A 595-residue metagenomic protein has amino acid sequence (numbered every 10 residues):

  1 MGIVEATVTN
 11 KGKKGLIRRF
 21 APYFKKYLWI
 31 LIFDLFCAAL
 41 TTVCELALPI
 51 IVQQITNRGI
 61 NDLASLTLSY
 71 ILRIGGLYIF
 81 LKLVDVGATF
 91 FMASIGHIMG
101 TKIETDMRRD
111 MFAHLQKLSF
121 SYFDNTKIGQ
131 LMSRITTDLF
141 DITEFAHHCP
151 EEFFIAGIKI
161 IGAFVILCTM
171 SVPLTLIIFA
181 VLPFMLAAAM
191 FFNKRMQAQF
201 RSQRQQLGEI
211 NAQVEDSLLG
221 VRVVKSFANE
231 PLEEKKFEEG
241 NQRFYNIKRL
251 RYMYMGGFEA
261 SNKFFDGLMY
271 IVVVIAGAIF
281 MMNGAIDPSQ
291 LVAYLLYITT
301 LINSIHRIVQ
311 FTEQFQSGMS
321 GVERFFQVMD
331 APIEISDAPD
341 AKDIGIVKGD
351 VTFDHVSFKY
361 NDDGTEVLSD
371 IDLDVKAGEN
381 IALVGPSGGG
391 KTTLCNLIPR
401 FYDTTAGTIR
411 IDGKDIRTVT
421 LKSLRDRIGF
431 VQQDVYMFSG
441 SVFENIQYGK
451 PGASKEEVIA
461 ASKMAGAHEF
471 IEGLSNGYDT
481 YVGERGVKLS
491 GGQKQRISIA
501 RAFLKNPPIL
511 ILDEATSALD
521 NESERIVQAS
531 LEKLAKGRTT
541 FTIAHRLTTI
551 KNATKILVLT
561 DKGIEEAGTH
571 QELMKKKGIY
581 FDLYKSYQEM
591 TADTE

Functional and structural regions predicted by a protein language model:
M1-E45, I60-I74, M92-G96, G100 (+10 more regions): Membrane-integrated ABC transporters
G2-K11, T101, R109-L139, A212-K236 (+4 more regions): Short intracellular "coupling" helices and adjacent cytoplasmic loop segments at the cytosolic face of multi-pass
L31-F91, C168-P173, M282-P288: Transmembrane helix-loop-helix hairpins at lipid-water interfaces of multipass membrane proteins, especially the type-1
F36, C44, L48, A88 (+3 more regions): Hydrophobic alpha-helical transmembrane segments of ABC transporter permease domains
F36-C37, L81-G100, E151-I158, F179-Q203 (+6 more regions): Alpha-helical transmembrane segments of multi-pass membrane proteins
N61-L63, T67-G76, I166-A180, L250-E323 (+1 more regions): Helix-loop-helix
F120-S121, T137-A146, P150, F154 (+9 more regions): An intracellular "coupling" helix at the cytosolic face of ABC transporter transmembrane type-1 domains
D337, I344-E595: ABC-type nucleotide-binding domain
